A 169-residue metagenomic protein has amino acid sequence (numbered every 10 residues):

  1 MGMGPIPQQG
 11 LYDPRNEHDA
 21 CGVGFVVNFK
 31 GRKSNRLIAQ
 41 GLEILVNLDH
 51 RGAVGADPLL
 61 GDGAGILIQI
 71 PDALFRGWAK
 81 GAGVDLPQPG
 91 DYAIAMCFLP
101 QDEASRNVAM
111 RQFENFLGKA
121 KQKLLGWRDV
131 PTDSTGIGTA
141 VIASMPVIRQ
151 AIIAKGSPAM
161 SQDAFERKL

Functional and structural regions predicted by a protein language model:
M1-L169: N-terminal segments that mediate ammonia production and transfer in glutamine-dependent amidotransferase systems
